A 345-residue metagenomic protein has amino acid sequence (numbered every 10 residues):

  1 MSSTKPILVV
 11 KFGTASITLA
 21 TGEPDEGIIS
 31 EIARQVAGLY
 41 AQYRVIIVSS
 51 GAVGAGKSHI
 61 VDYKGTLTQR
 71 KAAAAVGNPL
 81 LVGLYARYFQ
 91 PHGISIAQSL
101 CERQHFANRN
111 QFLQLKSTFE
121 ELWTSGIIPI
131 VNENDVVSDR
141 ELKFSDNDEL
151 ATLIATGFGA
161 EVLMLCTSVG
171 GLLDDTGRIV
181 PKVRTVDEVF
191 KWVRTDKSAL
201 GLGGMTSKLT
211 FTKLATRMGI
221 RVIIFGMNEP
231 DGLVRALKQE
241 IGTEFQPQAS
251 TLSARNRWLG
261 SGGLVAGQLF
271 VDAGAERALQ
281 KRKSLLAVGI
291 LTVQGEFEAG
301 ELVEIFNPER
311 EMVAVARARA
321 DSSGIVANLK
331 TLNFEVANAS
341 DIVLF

Functional and structural regions predicted by a protein language model:
S2-S95, S99-F345: C-terminal catalytic "cap/lid" subdomain
